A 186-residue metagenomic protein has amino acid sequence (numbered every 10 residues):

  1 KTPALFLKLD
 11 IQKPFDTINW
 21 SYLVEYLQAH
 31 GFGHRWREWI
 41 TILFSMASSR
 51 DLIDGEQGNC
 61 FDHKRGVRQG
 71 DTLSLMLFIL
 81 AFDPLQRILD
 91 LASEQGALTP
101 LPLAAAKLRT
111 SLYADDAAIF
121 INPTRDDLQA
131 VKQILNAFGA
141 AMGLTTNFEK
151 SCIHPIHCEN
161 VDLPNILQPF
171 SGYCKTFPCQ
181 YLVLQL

Functional and structural regions predicted by a protein language model:
K1-L186: Nucleotidyl polymerases of mobile genetic elements and RNA viruses
